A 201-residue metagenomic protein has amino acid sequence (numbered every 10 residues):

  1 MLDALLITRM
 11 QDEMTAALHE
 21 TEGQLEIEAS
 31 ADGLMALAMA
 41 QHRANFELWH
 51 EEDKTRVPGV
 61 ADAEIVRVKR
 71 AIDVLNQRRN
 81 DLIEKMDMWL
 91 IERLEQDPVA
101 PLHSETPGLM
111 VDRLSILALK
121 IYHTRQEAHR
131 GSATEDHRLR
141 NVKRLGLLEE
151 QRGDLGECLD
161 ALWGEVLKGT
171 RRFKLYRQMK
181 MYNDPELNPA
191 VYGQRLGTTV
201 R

Functional and structural regions predicted by a protein language model:
M1-R201: Anionic, Ser/Thr-rich low-complexity intrinsically disordered regions
